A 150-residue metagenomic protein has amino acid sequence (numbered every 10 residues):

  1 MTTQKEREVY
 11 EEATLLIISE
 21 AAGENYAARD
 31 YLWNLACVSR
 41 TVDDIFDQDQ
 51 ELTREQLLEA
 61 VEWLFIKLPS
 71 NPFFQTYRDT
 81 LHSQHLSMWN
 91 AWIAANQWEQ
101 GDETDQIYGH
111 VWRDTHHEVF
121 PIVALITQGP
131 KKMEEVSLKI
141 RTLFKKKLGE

Functional and structural regions predicted by a protein language model:
M1-E150: All-alpha prenyltransferase/terpene-synthase fold signal
